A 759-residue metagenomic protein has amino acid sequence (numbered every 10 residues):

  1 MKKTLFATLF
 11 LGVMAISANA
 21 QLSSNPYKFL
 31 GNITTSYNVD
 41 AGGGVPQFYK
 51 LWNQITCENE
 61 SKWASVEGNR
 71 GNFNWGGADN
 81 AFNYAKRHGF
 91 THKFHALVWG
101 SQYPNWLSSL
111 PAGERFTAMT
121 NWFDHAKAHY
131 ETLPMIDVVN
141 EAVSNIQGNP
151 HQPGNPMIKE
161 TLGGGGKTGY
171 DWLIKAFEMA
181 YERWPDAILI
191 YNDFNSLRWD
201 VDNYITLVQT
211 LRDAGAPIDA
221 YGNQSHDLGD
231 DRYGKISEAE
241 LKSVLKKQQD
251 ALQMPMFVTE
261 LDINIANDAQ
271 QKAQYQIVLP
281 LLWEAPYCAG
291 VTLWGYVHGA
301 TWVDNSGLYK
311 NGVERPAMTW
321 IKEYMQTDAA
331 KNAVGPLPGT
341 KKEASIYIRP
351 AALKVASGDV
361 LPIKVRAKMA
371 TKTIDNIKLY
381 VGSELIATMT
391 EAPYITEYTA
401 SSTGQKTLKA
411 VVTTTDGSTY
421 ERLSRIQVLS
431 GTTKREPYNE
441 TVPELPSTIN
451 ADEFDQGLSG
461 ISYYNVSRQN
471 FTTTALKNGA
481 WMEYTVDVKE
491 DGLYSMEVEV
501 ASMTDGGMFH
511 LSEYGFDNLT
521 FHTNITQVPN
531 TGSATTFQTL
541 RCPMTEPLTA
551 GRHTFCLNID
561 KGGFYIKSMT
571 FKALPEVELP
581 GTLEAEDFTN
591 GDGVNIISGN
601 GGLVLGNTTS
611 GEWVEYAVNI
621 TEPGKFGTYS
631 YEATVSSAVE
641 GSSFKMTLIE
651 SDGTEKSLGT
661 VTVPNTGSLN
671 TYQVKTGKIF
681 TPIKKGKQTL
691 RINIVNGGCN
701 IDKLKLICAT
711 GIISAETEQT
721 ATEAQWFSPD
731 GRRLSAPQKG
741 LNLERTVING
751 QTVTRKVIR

Functional and structural regions predicted by a protein language model:
Q21-Q54, E58: Boundary/entry segment of secreted carbohydrate-active catalytic domains
N32-V45, W63-G76, Y103, V143-I146 (+4 more regions): Acidic-and-aromatic substrate-binding clefts and catalytic sites of carbohydrate-active enzymes
S36-K50, A118-A126, D200-L211, Y275-L279: Short, acidic/polar
K50-G68, G76-S196, I265-N267: Substrate-binding cleft and catalytic face of glycoside hydrolase catalytic domains, especially the flexible beta-alpha
E67, D137, A142-G166, M179 (+4 more regions): Aromatic-rich peripheral "rim/lid" segments of glycoside hydrolase catalytic domains that contact and position glycan
G76, A81-K86, G166-L189, W199-A269 (+2 more regions): Glycoside hydrolase catalytic-domain groove-lining segments
K341-T390, E397, T403-Q405, K409-A709: Extracytoplasmic
T373-L385, K409, A709-R759: C-terminal outer-membrane/trafficking sorting elements
